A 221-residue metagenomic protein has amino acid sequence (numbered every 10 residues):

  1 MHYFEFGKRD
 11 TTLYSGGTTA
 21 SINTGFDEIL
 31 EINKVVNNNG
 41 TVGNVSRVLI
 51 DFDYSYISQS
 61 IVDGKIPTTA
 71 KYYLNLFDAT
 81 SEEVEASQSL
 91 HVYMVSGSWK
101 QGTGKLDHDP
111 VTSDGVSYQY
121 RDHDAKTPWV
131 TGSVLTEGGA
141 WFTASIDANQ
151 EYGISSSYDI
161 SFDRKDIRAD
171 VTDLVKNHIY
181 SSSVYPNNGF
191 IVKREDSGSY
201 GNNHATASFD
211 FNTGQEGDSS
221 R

Functional and structural regions predicted by a protein language model:
M1-R221: Secreted, disulfide-rich extracellular signaling modules
